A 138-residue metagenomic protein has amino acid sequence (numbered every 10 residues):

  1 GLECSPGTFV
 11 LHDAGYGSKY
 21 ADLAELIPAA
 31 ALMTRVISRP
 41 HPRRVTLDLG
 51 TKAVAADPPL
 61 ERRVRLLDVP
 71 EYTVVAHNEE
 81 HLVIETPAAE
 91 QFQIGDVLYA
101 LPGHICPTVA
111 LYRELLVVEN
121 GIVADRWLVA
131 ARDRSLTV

Functional and structural regions predicted by a protein language model:
G1-V138: Active-site anion/phosphate-binding pocket segments in diverse small-molecule metabolic enzymes
